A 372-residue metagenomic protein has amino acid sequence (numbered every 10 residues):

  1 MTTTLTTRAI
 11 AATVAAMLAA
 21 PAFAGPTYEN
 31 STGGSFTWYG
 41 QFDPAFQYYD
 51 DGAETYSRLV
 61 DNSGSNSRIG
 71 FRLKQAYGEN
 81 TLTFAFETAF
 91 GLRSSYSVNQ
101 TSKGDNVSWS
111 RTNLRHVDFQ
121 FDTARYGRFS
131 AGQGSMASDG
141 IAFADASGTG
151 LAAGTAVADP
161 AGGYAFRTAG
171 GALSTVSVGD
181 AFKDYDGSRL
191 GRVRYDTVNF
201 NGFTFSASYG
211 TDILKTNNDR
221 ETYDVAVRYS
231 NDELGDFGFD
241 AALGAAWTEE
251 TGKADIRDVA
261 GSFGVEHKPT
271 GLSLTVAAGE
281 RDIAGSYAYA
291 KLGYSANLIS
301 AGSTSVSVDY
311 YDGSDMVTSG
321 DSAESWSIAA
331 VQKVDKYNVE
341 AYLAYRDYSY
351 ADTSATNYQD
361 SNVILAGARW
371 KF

Functional and structural regions predicted by a protein language model:
M1-P26: Gram-negative bacterial Sec-dependent N-terminal signal peptides
L18-S31, I69-E79, T123-G127, T197-N201 (+6 more regions): Outer-membrane beta-barrel proteins
P26-Q47, R58-D212, D219-E221, Y229-N231: Outer membrane beta-barrel
T37-Y39, T81-A85, R128-S130, T204-S206 (+6 more regions): Residue-level detector of the transmembrane beta-barrel scaffold of outer-membrane proteins
P44-D50, Y77, T88-L92, S135-A137 (+9 more regions): Transmembrane beta-strands of outer-membrane beta-barrel pores
E54-S63, G104-R111, K183-Y185, L214-E221 (+5 more regions): Replace "Gram-negative outer membrane beta-barrel proteins" with "bacterial and organellar outer membrane beta-barrel
T222-K333: Detector for outer-membrane/organellar transmembrane beta-barrel domains, recognizing the amphipathic beta-strand
V225, D360-F372: Outer-membrane beta-barrel "beta-signal"
